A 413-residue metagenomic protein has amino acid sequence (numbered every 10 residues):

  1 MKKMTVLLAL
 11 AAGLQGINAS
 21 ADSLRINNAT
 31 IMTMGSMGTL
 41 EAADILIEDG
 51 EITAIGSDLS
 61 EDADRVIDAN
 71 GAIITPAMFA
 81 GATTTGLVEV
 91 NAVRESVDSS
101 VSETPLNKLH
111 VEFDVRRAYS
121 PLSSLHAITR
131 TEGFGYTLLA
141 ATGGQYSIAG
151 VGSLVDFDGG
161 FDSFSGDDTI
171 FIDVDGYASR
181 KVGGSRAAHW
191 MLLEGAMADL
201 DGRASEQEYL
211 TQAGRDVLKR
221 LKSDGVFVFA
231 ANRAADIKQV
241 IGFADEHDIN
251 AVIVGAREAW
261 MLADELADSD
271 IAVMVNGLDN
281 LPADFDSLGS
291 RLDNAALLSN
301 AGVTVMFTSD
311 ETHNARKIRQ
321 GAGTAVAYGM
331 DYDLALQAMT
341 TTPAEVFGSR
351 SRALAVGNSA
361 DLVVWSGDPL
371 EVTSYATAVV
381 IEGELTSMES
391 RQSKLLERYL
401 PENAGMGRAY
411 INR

Functional and structural regions predicted by a protein language model:
M1-S20: Gram-negative bacterial Sec-dependent N-terminal signal peptides
L24, I31, G35-T75, R94: Histidine-rich, glycine-flanked metal-binding segment
L24-I26, E61-R116: Replace "His-x-His-based motif
A29, I45, G50, G71 (+9 more regions): Divalent metal-coordination and catalytic microenvironments
A29-A43, V356-Y399: C-terminal cap of metal-dependent C-N hydrolases
N91, D98-T104, G277-D279, F285-W365 (+1 more regions): His/Asp/Glu-enriched, well-ordered alpha-helical/loop segment that forms or immediately abuts the divalent-metal
L125, R130-A251, Y375, I381 (+1 more regions): Polyanionic/metal-chelating signatures
A244-N250, A267-M274, G302-T304: Glycine-enriched alpha-helix->loop->beta-strand junction motifs that scaffold or abut catalytic
